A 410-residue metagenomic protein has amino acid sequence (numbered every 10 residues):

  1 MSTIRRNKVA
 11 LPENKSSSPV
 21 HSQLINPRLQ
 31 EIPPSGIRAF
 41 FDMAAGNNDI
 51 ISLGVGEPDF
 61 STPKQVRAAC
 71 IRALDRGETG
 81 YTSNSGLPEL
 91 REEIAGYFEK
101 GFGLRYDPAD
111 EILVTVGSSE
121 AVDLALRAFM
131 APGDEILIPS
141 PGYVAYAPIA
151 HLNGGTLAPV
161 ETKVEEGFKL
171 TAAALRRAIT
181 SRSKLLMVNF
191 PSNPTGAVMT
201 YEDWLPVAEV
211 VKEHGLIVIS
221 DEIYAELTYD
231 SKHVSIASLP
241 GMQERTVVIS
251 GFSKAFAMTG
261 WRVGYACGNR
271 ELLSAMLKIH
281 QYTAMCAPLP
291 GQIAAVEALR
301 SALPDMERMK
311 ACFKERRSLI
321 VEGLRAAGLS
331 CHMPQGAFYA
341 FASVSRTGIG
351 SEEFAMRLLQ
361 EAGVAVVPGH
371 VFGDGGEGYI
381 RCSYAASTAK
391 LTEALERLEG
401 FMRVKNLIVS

Functional and structural regions predicted by a protein language model:
S2-P33, F40-N47, I51, V55-A73 (+1 more regions): PLP-dependent class I/II
K64, A69-N84, P88: Phosphate/diphosphate ligand-binding glycine-rich loop within oxidoreductases
Y81-V116: Conserved N-terminal alpha-helix of the aminotransferase class I/II PLP-enzyme fold
